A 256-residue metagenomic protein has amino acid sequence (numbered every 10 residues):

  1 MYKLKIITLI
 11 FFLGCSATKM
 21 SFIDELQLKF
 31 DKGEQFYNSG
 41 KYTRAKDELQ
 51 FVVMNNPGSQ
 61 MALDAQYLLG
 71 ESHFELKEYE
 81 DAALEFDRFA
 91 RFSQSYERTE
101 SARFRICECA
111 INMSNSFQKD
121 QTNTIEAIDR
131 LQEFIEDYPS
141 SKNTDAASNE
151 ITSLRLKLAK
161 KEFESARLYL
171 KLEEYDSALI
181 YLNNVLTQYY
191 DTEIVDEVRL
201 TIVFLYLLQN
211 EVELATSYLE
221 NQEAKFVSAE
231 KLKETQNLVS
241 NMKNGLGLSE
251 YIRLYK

Functional and structural regions predicted by a protein language model:
M1-C15: Sec-dependent bacterial lipoprotein signal peptides
G14-K256: Acidic, polar-rich low-complexity tracts and alpha-helical solenoid repeat scaffolds
